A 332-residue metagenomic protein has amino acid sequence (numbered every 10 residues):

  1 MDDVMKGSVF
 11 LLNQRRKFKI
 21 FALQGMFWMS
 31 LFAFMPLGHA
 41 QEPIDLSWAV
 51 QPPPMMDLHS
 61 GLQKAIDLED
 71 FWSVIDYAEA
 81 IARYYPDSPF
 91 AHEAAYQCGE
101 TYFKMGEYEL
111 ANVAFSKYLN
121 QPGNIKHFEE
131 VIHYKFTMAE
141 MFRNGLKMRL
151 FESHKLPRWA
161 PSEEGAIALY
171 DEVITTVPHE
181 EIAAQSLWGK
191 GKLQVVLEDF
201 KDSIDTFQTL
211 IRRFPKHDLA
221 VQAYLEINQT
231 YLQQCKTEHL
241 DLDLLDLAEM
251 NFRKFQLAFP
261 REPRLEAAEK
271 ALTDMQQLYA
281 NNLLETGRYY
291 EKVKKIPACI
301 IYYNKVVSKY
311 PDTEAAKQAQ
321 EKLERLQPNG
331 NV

Functional and structural regions predicted by a protein language model:
M1-I20: N-terminal secretory signal peptides that target proteins for export/translocation
V4, F10, L37-V332: Acidic, polar-rich low-complexity tracts and alpha-helical solenoid repeat scaffolds
K17-F18, M29, G38: N-terminal processing/targeting junctions
A22-F34: Bacterial N-terminal signal peptides
